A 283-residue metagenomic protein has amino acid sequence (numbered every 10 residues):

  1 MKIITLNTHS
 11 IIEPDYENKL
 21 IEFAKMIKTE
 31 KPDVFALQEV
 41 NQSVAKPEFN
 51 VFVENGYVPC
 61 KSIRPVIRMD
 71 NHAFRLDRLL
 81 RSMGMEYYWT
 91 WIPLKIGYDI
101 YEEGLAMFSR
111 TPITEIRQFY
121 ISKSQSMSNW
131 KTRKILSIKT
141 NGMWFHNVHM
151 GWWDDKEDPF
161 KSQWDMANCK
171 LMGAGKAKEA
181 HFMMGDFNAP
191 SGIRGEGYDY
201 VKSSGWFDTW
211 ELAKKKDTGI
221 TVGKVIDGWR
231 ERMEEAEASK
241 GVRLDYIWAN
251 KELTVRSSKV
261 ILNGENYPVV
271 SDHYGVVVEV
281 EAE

Functional and structural regions predicted by a protein language model:
M1-E30, V34, V58, R81 (+1 more regions): Active-site regions of metal-assisted phosphoester/phosphodiester hydrolases, unifying DNase/endonuclease modules
E13-E17, V44-M69, D158-P159: Short, flexible/disordered intra-domain loops and linkers
I21, V66-L76, W164-N168: Well-ordered, non-membrane alpha-helical segments in soluble/globular domains
F35-E39: Acidic beta-strand-to-loop metal/phosphate-binding motif
V40-F49, M143, L212: Short, solvent-exposed beta-strand-terminating loops
E54-S62, M69-Y88: Charged, glycine-enriched surface loops/patches that mediate electrostatic binding to polyanionic ligands
